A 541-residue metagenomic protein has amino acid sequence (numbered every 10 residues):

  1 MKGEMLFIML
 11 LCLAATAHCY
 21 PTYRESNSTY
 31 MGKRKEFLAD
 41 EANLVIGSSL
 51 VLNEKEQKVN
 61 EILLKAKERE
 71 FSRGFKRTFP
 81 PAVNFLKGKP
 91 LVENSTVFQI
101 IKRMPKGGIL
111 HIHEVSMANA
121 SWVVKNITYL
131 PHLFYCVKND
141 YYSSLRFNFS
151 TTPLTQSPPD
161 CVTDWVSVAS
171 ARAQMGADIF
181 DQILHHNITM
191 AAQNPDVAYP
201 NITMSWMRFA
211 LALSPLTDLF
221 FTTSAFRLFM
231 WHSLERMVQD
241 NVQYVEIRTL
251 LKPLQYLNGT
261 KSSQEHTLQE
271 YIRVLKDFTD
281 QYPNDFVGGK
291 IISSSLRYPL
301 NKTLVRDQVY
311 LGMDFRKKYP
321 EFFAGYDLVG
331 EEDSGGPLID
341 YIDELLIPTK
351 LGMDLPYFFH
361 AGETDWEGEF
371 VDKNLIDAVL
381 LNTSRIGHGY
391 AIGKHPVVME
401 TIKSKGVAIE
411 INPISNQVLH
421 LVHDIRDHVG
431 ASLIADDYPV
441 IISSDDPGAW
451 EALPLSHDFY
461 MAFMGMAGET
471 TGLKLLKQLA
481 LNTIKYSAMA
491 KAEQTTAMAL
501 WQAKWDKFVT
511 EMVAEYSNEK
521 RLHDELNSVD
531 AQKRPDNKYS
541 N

Functional and structural regions predicted by a protein language model:
M1-G3, N541: A positional/structural detector of protein chain ends, strongest at the extreme C-terminus and weakly at the extreme
G3-C19: Cleavable N-terminal signal peptides of Sec/SRP-targeted secreted and luminal proteins
H18-Y357, E363-N541: Metal-cofactor-binding active-site regions of metalloenzymes
